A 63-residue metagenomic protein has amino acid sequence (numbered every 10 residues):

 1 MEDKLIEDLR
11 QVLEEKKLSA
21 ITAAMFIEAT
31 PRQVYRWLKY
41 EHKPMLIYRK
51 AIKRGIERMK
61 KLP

Functional and structural regions predicted by a protein language model:
M1-E15, K53: A short, Lys/Arg-rich alpha-helix, primarily the initiator
K4, K43, I47-K50: Alpha-helix boundary/N-cap detector
Q11, M25, R36: DNA-binding alpha-helical recognition surfaces that contact promoter or target DNA
L18-S19, Y48: Residues that mark the N-terminal boundary/hinge immediately upstream of a DNA-recognition element
I21-I27: Short alpha-helical "recognition helix" segments of helix-turn-helix
T30-P44: Recognition helix of helix-turn-helix/homeodomain-like DNA-binding domains that insert into the DNA major groove
I47-P63: DNA major-groove recognition helix of helix-turn-helix/homeodomain DNA-binding modules
